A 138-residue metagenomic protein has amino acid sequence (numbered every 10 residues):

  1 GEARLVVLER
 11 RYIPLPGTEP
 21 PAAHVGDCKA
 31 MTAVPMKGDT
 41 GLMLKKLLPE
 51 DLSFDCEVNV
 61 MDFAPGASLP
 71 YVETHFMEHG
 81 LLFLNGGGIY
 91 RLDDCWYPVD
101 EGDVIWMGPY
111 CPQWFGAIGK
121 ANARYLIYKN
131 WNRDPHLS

Functional and structural regions predicted by a protein language model:
G1, T74-E101, C111: A short beta-strand-loop-beta hairpin characteristic of the jelly-roll/cupin
G1-L15, P109-P135: Ligand-binding loop in jelly-roll beta-barrel domains
R4-D55, S138: A short, N-terminal "cap"/entry segment at the start of jelly-roll beta-barrel domains of the cupin/DSBH fold
V34-V72, M77-E78, Y128-W131: A short glycine-rich, His/Asp/Glu-containing loop-to-beta-strand
Y90-R91, D134-H136: Short loop/beta submotifs within extracellular cysteine-rich repeat domains
